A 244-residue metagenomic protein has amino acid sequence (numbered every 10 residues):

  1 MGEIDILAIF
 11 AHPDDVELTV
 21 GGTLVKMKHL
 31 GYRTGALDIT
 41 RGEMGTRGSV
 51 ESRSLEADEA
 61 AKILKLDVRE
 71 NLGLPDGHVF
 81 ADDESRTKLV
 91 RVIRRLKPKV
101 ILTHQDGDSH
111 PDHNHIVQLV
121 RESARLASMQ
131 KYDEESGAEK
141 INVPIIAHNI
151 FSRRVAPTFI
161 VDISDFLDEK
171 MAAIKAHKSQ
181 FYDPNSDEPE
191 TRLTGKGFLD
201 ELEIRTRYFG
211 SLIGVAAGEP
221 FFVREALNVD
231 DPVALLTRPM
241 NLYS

Functional and structural regions predicted by a protein language model:
M1-L96, E135, P232-P239: Active-site rim/loop-helix segments in enzyme catalytic domains that contact anionic ligands
G2-L7, D82-S244: Metal-dependent de-N-acetylase/amidase catalytic core
